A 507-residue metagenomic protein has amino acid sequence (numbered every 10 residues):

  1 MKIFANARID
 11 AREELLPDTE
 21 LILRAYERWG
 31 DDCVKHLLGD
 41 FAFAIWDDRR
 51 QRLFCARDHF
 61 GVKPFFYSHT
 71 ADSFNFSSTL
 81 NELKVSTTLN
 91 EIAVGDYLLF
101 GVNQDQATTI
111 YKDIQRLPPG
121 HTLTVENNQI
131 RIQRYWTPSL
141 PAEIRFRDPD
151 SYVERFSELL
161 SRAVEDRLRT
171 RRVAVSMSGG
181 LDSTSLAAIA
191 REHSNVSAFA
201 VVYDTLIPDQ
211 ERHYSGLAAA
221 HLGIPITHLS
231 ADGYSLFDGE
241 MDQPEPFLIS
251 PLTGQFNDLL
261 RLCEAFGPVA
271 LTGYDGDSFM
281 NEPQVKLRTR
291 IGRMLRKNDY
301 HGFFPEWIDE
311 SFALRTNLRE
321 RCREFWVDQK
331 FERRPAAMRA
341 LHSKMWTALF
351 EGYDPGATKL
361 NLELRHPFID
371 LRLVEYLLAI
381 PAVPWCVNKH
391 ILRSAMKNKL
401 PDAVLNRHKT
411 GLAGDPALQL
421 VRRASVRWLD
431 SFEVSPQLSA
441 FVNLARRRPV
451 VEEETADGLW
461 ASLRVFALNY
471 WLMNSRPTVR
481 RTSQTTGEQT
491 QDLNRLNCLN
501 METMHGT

Functional and structural regions predicted by a protein language model:
M1-A11, I22, L53-R57, Y67 (+7 more regions): Short hydrophobic-aromatic micro-motifs
F4-F60, Y152-R169, V175-S176: Conserved short alpha-helical segments that host acidic/polar catalytic motifs at enzyme active sites
A11-E20, W46-R147: N-terminal segments that mediate ammonia production and transfer in glutamine-dependent amidotransferase systems
L15-L16, R28, D32, S86-E91 (+5 more regions): Structural motif
L23-E27, G95-N103, A340-E351, W460-P477: Short, hydrophobic/amphipathic alpha-helical patches that form generic packing surfaces within helical domains
K35-L38, D58-H59, Q115-L117, D457-W460: A short catalytic or substrate-binding loop motif that flags glycine-/basic-rich loops and adjacent residues that bind
R49-A56, V62-A71, L140-A337, K344-M345 (+2 more regions): ATP-dependent adenylate-handling active sites, centered on carboxylate activation for C-N bond formation
L400-A456: PAPS-dependent sulfotransferase catalytic core
